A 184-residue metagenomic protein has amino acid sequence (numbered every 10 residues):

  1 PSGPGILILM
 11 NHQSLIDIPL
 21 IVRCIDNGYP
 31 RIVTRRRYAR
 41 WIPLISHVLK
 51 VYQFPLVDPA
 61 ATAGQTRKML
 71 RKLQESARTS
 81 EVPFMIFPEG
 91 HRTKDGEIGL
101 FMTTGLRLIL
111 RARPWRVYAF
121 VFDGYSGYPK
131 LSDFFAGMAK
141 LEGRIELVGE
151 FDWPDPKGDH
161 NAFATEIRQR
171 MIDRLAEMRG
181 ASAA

Functional and structural regions predicted by a protein language model:
S2-A61: Catalytic core of membrane glycerolipid acyltransferases/transacylases, capturing the structured, soluble-facing
L9-H12, I16-D17, Q65-G99, I145-P156 (+1 more regions): N-terminal/domain-start segments enriched in small and hydrophobic, helix-friendly residues, covering either
I18-L20, L70-K72, G105-L106, S132-D133: A generic local structural motif
R23-C24, L108-A112, R170: Alpha-helical structural signal in soluble globular domains
P43-H47, T79, P83-M85, H91-N161: A cross-family acyltransferase "interaction/gating" segment
A181-A184: Short, intrinsically disordered terminal tails adjacent to the first/last structured region
